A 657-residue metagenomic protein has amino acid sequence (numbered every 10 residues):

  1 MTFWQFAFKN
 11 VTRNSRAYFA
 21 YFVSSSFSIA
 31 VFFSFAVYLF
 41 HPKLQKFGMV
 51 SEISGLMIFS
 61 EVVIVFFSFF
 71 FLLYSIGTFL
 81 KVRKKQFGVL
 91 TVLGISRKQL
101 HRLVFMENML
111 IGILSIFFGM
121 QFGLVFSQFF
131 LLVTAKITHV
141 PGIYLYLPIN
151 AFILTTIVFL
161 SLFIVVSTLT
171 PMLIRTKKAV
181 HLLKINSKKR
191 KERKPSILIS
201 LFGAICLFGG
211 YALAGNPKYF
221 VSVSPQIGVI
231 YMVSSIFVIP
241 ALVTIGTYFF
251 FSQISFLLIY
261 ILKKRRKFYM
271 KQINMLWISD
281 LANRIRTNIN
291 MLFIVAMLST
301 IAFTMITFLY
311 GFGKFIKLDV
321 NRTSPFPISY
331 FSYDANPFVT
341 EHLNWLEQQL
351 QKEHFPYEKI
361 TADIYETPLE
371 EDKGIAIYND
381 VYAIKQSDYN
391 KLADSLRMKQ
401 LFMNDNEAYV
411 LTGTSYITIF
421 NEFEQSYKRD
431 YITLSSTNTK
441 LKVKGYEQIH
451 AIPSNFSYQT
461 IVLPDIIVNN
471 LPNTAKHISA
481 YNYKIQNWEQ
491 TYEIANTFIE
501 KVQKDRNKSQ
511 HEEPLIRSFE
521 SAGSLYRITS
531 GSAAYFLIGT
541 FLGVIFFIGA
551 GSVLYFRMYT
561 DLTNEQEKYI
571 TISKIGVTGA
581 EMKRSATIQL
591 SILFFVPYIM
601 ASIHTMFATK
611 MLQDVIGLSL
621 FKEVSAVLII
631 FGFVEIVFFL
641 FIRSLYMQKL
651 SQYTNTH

Functional and structural regions predicted by a protein language model:
M1, K177-K191, T563-N564, Q648-H657: Short cytosolic juxtamembrane segments of multi-pass membrane proteins
M1-F59, T497-P514, I528: Hydrophobic alpha-helical transmembrane segments
S15, F19-Y21, V104-F122, K194-S200 (+1 more regions): Selective transmembrane-helix segments that form parts of the transport pathway or gating/packing helices in multipass
F19-V23, A30-S34, I157-L162, K191-I316 (+2 more regions): Alpha-helical transmembrane segments, especially those used as permease/efflux helices and single-pass anchors
F27-H41, Y74-I76, K85, L110-H139 (+5 more regions): Small-residue-rich transmembrane alpha-helices
I64-G88, L100, I545-K568: A hydrophobic alpha-helix feature that marks transmembrane segments and, especially, their cytosolic C-terminal ends
D319-N321, F326-F331, P337-I548: Basic-flanked hydrophobic alpha-helices used for secretion and membrane insertion
